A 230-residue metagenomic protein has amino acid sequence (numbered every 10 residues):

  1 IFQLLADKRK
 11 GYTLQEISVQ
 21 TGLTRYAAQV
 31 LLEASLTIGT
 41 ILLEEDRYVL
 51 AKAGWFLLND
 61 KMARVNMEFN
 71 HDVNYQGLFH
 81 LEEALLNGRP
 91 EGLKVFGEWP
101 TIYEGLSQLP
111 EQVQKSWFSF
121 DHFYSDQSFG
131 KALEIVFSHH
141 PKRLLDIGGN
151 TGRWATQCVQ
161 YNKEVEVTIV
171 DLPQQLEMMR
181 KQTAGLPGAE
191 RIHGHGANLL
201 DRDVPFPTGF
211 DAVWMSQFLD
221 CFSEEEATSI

Functional and structural regions predicted by a protein language model:
Q3-A6, V19-Q20, Y26-K142: Conserved Class I S-adenosyl-L-methionine-dependent methyltransferase catalytic core
T13-T21: A short acidic, leucine-rich amphipathic alpha-helix
H140-N150: Conserved class I S-adenosyl-L-methionine
T151-K163: Conserved SAM-binding loop of SAM-dependent methyltransferases across substrates and taxa, primarily the Class I
E166-D171: Conserved SAM-binding motif I beta-strand of class I
G188-L200: Conserved SAM-binding strand-loop segment of SAM-dependent methyltransferases
R202-V213: A short acidic, Gly/Pro-enriched loop at the edge of an enzyme's catalytic core that lines a small-molecule cofactor
C221-I230: A short, conserved alpha-helix within the catalytic core of class I
